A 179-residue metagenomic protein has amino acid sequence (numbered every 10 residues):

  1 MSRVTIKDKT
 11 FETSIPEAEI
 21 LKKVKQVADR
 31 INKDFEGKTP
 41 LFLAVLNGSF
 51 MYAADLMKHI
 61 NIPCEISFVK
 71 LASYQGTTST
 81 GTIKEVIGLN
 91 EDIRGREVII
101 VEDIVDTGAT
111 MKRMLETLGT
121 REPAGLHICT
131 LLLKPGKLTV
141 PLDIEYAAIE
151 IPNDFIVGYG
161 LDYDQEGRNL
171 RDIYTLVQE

Functional and structural regions predicted by a protein language model:
M1-E179: PRPP-associated nucleotide enzymes
